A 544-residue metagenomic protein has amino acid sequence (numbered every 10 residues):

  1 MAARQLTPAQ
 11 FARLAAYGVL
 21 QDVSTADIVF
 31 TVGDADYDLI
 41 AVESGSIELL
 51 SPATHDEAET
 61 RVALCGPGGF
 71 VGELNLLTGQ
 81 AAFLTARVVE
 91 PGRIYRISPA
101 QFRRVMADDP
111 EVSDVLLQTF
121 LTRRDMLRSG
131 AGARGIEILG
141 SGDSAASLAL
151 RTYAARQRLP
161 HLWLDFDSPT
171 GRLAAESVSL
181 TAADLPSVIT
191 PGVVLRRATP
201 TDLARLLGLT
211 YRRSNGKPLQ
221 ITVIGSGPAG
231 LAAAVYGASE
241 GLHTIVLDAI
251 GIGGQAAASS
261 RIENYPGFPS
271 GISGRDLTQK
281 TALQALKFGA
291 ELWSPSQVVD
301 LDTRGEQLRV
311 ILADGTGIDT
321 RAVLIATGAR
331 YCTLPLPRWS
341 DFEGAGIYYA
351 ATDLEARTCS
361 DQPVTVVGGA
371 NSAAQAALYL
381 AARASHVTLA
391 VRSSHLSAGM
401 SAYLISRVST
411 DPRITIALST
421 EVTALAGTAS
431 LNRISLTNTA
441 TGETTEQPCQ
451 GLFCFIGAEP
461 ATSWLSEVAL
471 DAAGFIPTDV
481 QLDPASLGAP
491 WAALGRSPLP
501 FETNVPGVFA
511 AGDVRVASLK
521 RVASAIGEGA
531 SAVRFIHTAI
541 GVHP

Functional and structural regions predicted by a protein language model:
M1-P52: Regulatory nucleotide-sensing modules
V19, I28, S46-S51, F70 (+3 more regions): Short beta-strand segments in beta-sandwich/barrel cores
T60-L117: Cyclic-nucleotide recognition modules
A100-G130, I189-R213: Short, structured interface segments
I138, G142-P169, V178-S179, T222-A290 (+4 more regions): Beta1-alpha1 glycine-rich phosphate/pyrophosphate-binding loop at the start of Rossmann-like nucleotide-binding domains
W163, R172-I224, S239-E240, A257-A258 (+7 more regions): FAD-binding core/adjacent interface of flavoenzyme oxidoreductases
N215-I252, P335, E343, Y349-A402 (+4 more regions): Rossmann-like dinucleotide/flavin-binding elements
T278-T320, I325-T327, A381-G495, T538-P544: A Rossmann-like FAD-binding core segment of flavoenzymes
